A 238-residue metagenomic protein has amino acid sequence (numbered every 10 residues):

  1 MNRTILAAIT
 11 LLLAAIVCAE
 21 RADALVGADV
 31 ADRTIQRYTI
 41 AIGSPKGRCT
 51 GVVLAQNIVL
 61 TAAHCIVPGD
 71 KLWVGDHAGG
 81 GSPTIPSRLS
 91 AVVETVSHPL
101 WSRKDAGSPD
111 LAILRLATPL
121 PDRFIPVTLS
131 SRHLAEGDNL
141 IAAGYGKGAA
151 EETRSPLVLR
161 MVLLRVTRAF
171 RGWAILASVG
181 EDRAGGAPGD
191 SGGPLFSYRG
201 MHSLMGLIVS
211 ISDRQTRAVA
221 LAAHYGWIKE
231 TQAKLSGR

Functional and structural regions predicted by a protein language model:
M1-A8: Bacterial N-terminal signal peptides that target proteins for export
A8-I16: Bacterial N-terminal signal peptides
I16-A24: Bacterial Sec-dependent signal peptides at the C-terminal "C-region" and cleavage site
D23-T34, V67, K71-D122, L129-R132 (+2 more regions): Conserved catalytic-core segment of clan PA serine endopeptidases
D32-Y38, R48, V53-I66, D70 (+4 more regions): C-terminal subregion of chymotrypsin/trypsin-like serine protease catalytic domains
A41, L60, W73, L111-R115 (+1 more regions): Soluble periplasmic/extracytoplasmic beta-strand elements of cell-envelope proteins
S44-K46, I85: Glycine-centered tight beta-turn/hairpin loop motif at sheet-sheet or coil-to-beta transitions
S90, S108-G185, S210, R214 (+1 more regions): Chymotrypsin/trypsin-fold serine protease catalytic domain
